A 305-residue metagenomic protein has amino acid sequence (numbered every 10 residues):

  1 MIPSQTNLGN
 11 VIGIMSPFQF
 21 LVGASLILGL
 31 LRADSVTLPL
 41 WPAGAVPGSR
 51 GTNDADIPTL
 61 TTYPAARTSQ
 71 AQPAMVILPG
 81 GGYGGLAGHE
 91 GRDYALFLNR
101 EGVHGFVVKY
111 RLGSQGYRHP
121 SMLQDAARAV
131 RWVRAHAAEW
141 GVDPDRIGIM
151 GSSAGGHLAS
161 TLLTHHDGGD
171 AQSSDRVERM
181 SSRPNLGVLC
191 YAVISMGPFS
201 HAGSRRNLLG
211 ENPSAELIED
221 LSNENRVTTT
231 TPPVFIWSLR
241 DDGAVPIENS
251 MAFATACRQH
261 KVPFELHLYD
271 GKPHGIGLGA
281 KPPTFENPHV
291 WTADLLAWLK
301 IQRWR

Functional and structural regions predicted by a protein language model:
D34-Q70, A202: N-terminal cap/lid segment of alpha/beta-hydrolase-fold proteins
A43, R176, A192-R226, P232: Mobile cap/lid helix-loop segments that gate and shape the active-site cleft of serine hydrolases
G51, Y63, L123, W237 (+2 more regions): C-terminal catalytic histidine-bearing segment of alpha/beta-hydrolase fold enzymes
A71-G81: Short beta-strand element of the alpha/beta-hydrolase
P79-G84, R240: Active-site glycine-rich loops that stabilize anionic/oxyanionic intermediates across multiple enzyme folds
A87-G88, D93-Y94, V108-P144, A280-P288: Catalytic nucleophile-loop/oxyanion-hole region of alpha/beta-hydrolase and closely related hydrolase-like folds
R128-A202, I218-E219: Primarily recognizes the serine-hydrolase "nucleophile elbow" in alpha/beta-hydrolase and SGNH/GDSL folds
F235-S238, D242: Short beta-strand/loop motif that positions the catalytic acidic residue of the alpha/beta-hydrolase fold
